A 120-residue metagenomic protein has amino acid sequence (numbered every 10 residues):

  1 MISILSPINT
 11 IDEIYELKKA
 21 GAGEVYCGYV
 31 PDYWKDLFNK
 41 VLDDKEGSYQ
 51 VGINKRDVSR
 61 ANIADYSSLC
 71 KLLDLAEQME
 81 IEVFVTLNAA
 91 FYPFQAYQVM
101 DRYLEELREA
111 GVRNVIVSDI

Functional and structural regions predicted by a protein language model:
M1-I120: Non-catalytic helical/linker scaffolds that mediate oligomerization, partner binding, and domain coupling around large
